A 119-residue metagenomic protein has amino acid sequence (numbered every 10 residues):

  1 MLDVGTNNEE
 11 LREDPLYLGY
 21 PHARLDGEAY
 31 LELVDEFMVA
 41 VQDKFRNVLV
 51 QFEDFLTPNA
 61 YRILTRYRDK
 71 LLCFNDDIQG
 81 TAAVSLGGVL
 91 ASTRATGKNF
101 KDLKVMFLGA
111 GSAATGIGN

Functional and structural regions predicted by a protein language model:
M1-K101, M106-F107, S112, G116: Metallocofactor- and cofactor-centric catalytic cores in central/energy metabolism, strongly enriched
